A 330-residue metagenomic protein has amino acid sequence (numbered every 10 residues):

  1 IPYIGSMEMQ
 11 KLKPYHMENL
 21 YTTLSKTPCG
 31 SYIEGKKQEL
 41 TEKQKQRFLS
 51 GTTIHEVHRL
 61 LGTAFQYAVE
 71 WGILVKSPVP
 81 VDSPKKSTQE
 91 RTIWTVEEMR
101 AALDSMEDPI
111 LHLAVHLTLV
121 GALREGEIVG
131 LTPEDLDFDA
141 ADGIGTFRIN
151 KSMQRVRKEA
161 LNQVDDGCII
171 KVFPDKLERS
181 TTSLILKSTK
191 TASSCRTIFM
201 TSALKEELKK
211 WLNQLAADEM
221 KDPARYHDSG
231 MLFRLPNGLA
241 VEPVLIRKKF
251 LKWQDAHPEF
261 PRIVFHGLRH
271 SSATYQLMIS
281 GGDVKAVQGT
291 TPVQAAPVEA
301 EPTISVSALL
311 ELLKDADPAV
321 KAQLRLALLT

Functional and structural regions predicted by a protein language model:
I1-E18, E34-Q38, E70, K210-D228 (+1 more regions): N-terminal DNA-binding module of tyrosine recombinases/phage integrases
I1-Y67, T88, L239-L245, P261-G267 (+1 more regions): N-terminal core-binding DNA-recognition domain of tyrosine site-specific recombinases/integrases
C29-I33, D104, D108-L111, G121 (+3 more regions): Short, basic (Lys/Arg/His-rich) helix/loop patches that form interaction surfaces in the mid-to-C-terminal regions
G30-G51, H55-V57, E70-P133, A141-I144 (+3 more regions): Basic, Lys/Arg- and aromatic-enriched nucleic-acid-binding interface segment
S83, E98, L131-A217, K221 (+1 more regions): Conserved tyrosine-mediated DNA breakage-rejoining catalytic core shared by Y-recombinases
K85, I93, K151-R155, T290-A300: Catalytic-site neighborhood detector that most strongly recognizes the C-terminal catalytic loop/helix of tyrosine
D135-G143, G281-A296: Short, polar N-cap/turn motifs at the start of nucleic acid-interacting alpha helices
E301-T330: Short, low-complexity, charged amphipathic interaction modules
